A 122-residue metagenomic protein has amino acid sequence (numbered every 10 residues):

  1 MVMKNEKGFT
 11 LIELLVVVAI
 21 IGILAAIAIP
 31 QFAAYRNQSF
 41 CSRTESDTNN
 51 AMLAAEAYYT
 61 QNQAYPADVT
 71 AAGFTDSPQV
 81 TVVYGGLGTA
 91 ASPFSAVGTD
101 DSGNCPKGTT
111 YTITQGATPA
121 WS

Functional and structural regions predicted by a protein language model:
M1-F9: N-terminal leader/signal peptides at the extreme start of proteins
V2, L14, Y35-Q38: Amphipathic alpha-helical segments that mediate coupling or scaffolding at interfaces
E6, E13, E56: Acidic-residue sensor for enzyme active/binding pockets
I12-Q31: Alpha-helical hydrophobic helix detector
V18, E45, M52: Conserved catalytic core of two-component sensor histidine kinases
A26, A34-N37, L53, A57-T60: Regular, well-ordered alpha-helical segments
Q31-T48: Aliphatic-rich helix starts adjacent to a transmembrane/signal segment
L53-S122: Periplasmic/extracellular, small/polar-rich flexible segments of pilin-like filament-forming proteins
